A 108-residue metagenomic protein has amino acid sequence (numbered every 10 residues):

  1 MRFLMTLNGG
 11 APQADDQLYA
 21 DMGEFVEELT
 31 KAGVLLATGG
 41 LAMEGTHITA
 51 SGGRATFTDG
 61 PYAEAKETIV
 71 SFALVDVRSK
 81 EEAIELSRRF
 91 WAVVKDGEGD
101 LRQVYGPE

Functional and structural regions predicted by a protein language model:
M1-E108: Conserved, structured core segments of small domains
